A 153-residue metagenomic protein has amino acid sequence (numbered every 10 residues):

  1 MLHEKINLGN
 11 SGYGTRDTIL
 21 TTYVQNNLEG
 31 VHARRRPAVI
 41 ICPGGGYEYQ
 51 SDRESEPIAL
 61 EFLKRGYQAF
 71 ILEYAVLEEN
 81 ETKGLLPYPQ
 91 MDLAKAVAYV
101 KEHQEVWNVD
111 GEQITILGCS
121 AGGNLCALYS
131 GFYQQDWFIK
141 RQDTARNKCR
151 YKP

Functional and structural regions predicted by a protein language model:
M1-R34: N-terminal cap/lid segment of alpha/beta-hydrolase-fold proteins
A33, D52-I71: Short amphipathic alpha-helix adjacent to the substrate-entry channel of hydrolases
R35-G44: Short beta-strand element of the alpha/beta-hydrolase
C42-P43, L72-A75, C119-S120, Y129: Active-site-proximal beta-strand/loop segments in catalytic clefts of secreted hydrolases
S51-D52, L72-G111: Catalytic nucleophile-loop/oxyanion-hole region of alpha/beta-hydrolase and closely related hydrolase-like folds
S51-R53, L128-Y129: Short, solvent-exposed loop/turn and secondary-structure capping segments
K95-P153: Primarily recognizes the serine-hydrolase "nucleophile elbow" in alpha/beta-hydrolase and SGNH/GDSL folds
